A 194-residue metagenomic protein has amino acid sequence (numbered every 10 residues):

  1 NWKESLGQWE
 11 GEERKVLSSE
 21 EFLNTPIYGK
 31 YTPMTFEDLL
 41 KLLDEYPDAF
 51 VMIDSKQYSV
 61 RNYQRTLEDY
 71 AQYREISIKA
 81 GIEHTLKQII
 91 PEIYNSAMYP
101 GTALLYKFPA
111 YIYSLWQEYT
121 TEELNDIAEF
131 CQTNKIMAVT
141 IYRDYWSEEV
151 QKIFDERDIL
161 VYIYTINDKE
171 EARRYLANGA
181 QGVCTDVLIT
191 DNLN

Functional and structural regions predicted by a protein language model:
N1-A110, M137, I141: Metal-dependent phosphodiesterase/phospholipase catalytic core, i.e., the His/Asp/Glu-rich active-site region
I112-N194: C-terminal active-site rim and adjoining tail of enzyme catalytic domains
